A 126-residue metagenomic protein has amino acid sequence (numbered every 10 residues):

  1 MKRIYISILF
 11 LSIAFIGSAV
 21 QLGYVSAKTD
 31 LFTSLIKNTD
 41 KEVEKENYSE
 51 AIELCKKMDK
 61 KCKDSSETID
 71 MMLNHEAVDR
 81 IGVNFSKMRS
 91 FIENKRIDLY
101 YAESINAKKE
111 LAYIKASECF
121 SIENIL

Functional and structural regions predicted by a protein language model:
M1-K41, C55-L126: C-terminal-biased regions
Y48-S49, I97: TPR-repeat structural position
